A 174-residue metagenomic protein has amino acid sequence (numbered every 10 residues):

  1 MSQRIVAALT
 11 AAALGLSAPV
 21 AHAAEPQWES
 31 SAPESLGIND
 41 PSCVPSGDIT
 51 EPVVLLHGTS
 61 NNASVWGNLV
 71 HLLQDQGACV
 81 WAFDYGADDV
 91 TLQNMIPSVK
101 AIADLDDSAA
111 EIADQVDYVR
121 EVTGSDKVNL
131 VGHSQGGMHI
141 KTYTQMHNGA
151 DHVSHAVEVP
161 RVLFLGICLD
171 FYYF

Functional and structural regions predicted by a protein language model:
M1-A24: Secretory targeting and sorting signals
P19-V20, V70, N148, Y172: Generic secondary-structure boundary signal with a strong preference for alpha-helix termini
E25-A32, N39-S42, S46-K127: Active-site catalytic motif of lipid deacylating hydrolases and related acyltransferases
H57, V80, A109-F174: Serine-dependent carboxylesterase/thioesterase catalytic core of lipase-like alpha/beta-hydrolase/SGNH enzymes
